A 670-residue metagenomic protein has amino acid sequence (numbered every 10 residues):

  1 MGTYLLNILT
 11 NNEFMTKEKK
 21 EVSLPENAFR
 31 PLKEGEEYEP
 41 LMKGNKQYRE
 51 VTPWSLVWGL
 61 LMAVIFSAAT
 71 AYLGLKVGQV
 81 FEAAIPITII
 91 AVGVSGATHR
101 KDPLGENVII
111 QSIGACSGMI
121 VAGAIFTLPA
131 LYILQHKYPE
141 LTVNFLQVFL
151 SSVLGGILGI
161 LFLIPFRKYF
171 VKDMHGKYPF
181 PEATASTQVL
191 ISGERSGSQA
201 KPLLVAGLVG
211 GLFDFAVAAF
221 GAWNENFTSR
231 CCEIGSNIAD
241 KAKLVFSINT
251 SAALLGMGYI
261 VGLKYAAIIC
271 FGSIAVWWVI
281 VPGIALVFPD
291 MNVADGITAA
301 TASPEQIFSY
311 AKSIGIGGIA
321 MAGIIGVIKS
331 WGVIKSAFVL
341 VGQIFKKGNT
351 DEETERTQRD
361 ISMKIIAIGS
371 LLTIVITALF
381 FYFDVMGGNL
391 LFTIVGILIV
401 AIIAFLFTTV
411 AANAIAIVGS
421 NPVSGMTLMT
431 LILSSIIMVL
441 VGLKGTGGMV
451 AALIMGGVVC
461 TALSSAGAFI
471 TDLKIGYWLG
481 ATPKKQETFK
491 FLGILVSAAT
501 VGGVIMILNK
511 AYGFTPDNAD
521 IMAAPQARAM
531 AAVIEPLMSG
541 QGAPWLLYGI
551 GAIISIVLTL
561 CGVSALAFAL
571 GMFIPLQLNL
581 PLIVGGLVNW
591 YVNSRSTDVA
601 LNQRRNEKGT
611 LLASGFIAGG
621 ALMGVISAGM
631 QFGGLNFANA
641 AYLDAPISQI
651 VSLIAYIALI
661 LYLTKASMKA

Functional and structural regions predicted by a protein language model:
I8-A670: Alpha-helical multipass membrane-protein architecture
